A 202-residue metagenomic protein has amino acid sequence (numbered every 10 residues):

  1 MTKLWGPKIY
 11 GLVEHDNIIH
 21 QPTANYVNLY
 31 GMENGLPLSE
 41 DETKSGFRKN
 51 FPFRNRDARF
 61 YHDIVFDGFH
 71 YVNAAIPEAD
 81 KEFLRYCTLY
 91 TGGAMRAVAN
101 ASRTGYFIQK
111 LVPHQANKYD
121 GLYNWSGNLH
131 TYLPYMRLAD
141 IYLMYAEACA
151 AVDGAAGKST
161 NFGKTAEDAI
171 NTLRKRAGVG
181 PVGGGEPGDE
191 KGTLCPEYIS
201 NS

Functional and structural regions predicted by a protein language model:
M1-A24, N28-Y30, N34-S202: Acidic/polar-rich alpha-helix caps and helix-coil junctions
